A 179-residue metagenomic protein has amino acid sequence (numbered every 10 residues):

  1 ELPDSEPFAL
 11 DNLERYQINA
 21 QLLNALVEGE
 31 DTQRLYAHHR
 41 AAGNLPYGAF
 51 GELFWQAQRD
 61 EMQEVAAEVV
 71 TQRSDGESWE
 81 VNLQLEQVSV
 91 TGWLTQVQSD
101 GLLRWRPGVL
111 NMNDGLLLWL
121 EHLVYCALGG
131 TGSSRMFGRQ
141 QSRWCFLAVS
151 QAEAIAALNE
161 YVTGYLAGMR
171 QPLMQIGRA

Functional and structural regions predicted by a protein language model:
E1-G76: Extended, charge-enriched "interface" segments that sit outside catalytic cores
W55-V69, R73, L123, A127 (+1 more regions): Short, Φ-rich (hydrophobic/aromatic) sequence segments
E77-Y165: Non-catalytic protein-protein interaction segments used by genome-maintenance enzymes to assemble and couple activities
Q175-I176: Peripheral, non-catalytic segments of secretory and membrane proteins
A179: Conserved small/polar residues in nucleotide/adenosyl-binding loops
